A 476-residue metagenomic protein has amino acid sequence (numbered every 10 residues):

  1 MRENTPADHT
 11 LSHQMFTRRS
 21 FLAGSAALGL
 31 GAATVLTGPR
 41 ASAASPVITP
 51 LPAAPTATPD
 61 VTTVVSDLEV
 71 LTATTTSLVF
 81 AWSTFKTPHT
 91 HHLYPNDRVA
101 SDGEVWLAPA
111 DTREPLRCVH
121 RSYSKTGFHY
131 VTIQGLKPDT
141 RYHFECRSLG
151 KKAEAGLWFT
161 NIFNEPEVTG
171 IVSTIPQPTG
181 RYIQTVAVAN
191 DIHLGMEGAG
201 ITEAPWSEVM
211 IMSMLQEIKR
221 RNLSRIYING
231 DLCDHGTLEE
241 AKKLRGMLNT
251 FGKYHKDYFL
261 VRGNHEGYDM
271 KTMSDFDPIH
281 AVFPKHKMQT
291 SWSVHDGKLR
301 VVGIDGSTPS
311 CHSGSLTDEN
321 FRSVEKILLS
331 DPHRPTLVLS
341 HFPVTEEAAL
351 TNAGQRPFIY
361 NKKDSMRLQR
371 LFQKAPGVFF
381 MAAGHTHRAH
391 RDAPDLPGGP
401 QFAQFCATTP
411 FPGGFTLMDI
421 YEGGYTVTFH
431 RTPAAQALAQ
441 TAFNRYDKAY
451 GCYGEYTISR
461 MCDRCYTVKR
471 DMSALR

Functional and structural regions predicted by a protein language model:
M1-F16, A27-L30, T34, S42: N-terminal secretory signal peptides
P46-Q177: Beta-strand-enriched, solvent-exposed domains that form extended recognition/catalytic surfaces
V61-T63, D97, E422-R476: A short C-terminal boundary segment appended to hydrolase-like catalytic domains
V65, T76, K86-T90, R98 (+1 more regions): N-terminal active-site segment of His-dependent metallophosphoesterases
S101-G103, I218-R225, R300-V302, C311-Q401 (+1 more regions): His/acidic metal-ligating clusters that form di-metal
S148-I175, L238, K242-S330, R367-L368 (+2 more regions): Extended active-site neighborhood of metal-dependent phosphoesterases/phosphodiesterases
F159, N190-I211, H235, Y268-K285 (+3 more regions): Acidic/histidine-rich helix-loop elements that form or flank divalent-metal/phosphate-binding sites at the catalytic
D191, G230-D231, G263-N264, H341 (+1 more regions): Active-site glycine-centered loops adjacent to acidic/histidine catalytic or metal-binding residues that shape
